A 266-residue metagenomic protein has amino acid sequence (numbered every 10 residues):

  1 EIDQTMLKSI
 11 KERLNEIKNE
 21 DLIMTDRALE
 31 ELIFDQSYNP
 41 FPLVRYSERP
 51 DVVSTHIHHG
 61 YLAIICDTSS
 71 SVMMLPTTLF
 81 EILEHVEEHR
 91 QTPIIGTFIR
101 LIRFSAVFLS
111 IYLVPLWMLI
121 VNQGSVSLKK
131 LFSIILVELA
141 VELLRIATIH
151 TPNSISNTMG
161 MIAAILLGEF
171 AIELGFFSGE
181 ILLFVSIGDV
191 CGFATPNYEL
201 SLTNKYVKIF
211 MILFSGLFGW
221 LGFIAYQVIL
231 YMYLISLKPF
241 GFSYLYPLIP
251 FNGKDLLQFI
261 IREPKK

Functional and structural regions predicted by a protein language model:
E1-L128, S133, N153, L200 (+2 more regions): Cytosolic regulatory modules rich in charged/polar residues
N19, D26-L32, S37-F41, L144-R145 (+3 more regions): Generic detector of short, locally flexible boundary/turn motifs and exposed helical patches
E81-M211: Transmembrane alpha-helical segments that form the functional core of multipass membrane systems
G179-I181, S186-K266: Hydrophobic alpha-helical transmembrane segments of membrane transport and translocation systems, primarily multi-pass
